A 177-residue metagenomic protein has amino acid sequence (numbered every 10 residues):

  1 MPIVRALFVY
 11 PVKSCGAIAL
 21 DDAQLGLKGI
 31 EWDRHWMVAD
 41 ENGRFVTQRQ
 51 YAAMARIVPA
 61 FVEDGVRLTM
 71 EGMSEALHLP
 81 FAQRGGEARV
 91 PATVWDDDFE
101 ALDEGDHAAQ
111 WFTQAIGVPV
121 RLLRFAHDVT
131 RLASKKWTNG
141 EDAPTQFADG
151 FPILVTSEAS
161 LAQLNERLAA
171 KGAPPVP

Functional and structural regions predicted by a protein language model:
M1-P177: Electropositive, beta-rich accessory/interaction domains or terminal extensions that provide binding surfaces
